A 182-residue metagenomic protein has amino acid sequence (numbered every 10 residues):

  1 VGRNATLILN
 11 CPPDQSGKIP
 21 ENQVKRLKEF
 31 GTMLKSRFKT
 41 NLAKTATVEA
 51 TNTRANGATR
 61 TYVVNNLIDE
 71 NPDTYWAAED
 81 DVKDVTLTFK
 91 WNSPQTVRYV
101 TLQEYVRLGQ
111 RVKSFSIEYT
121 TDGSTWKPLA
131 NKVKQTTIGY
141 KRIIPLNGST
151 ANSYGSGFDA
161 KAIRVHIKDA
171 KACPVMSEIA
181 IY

Functional and structural regions predicted by a protein language model:
V1-G57, Y99, A162: Carbohydrate-binding surfaces of carbohydrate-active enzymes
K28-P94, Y105-R111, N131-Y140, L146 (+1 more regions): Disordered, acidic Ser/Thr/Pro-rich linker "stalks" and the adjacent N-terminal cap of the next globular domain
T86-V97, S153-D159: Extracellular and analogous surface-interaction loops
F115-I117, I163: Short beta-strand elements bearing conserved aromatic residues within extracellular beta-rich modules
G123-N131: Surface-exposed loop/edge segments in extracytoplasmic proteins
Y140-A162: Short, surface-exposed tryptophan/glycine-enriched loops that mediate extracellular molecular recognition
H166-A172: Short beta-strand-plus-loop segments that form exposed binding edges in beta-rich domains
